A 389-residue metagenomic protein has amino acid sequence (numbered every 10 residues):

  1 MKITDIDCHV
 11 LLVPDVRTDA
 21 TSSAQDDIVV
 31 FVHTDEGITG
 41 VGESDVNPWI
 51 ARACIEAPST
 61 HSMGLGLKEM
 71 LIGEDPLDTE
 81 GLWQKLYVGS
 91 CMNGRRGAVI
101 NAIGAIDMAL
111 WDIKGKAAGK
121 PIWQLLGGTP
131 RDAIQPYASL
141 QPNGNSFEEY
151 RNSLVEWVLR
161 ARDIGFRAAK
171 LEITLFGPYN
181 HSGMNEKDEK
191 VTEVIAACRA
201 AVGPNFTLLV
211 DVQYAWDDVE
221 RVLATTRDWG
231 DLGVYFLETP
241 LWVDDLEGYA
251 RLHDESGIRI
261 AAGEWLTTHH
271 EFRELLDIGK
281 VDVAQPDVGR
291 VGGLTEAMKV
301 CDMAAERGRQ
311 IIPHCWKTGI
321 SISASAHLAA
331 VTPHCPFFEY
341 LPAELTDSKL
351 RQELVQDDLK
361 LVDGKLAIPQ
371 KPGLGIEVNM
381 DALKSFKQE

Functional and structural regions predicted by a protein language model:
M1-V41, D45-R52, L345-S348, Q352: Structured beta-strand/loop patches that form or line metal/cofactor-binding pockets in enzymes
I3, G37, L67, I106 (+8 more regions): Conserved, mostly hydrophobic/aromatic
D26, T34-E36, V41, A117 (+3 more regions): Ligand-binding pocket scaffold of soluble enzyme catalytic domains
H33-A117: Metal- or metallocofactor-binding catalytic centers and their adjacent structured scaffolds across diverse enzyme
D107-F147: Glycine-rich, aromatic-flanked loop segments that form ligand/cofactor-binding clefts across common enzyme folds
A133-A250, E255: Metal-dependent enolase-superfamily TIM-barrel catalytic cores that perform enediolate-based chemistry
D211-V212, I311-I320, P369-Q370, E377: Short acidic/histidine-rich active-site segments
R227, G233, D244-K365: Shared catalytic-loop signature of beta/alpha-barrel
